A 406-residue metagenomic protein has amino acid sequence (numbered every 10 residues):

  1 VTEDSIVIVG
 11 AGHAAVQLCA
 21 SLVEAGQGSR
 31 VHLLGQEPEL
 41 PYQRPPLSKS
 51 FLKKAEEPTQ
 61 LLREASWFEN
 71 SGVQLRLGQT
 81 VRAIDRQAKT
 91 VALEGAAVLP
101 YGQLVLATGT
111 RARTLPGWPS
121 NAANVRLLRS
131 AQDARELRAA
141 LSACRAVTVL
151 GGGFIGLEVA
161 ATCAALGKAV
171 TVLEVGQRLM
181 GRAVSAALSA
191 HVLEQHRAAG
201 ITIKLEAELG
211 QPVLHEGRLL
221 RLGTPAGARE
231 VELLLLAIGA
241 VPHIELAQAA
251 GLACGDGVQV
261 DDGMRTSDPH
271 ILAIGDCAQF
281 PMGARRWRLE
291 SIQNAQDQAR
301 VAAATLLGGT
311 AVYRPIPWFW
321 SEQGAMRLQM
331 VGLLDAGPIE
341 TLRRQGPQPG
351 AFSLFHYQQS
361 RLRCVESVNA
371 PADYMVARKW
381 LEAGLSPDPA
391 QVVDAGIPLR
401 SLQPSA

Functional and structural regions predicted by a protein language model:
T2-Q74, T162-V184, V376: Beta1-alpha1 glycine-rich phosphate/pyrophosphate-binding loop at the start of Rossmann-like nucleotide-binding domains
T2-S5, C277-M375: Mid-to-C-terminal Rossmann-like scaffold of FAD/NAD(P)H-dependent oxidoreductases
V9, L99-R111, V231-G239, A299: Short hydrophobic core segments
S48, L61, A146, F154-Q211 (+2 more regions): Rossmann-like dinucleotide-binding cores of NAD(P)H-dependent redox enzymes
N70-D85, G200-L209: A conserved beta-strand/loop element that lines the FAD pocket in flavoprotein oxidoreductases
T108-L166: Glycine-rich dinucleotide-binding loop and its adjacent helix/turn
N121-C144, R218-G223, A228-V301: FAD-site-proximal beta/loop scaffold in flavoenzymes
R229-A253, M326-S405: C-terminal catalytic lobe of FAD-dependent flavoproteins
